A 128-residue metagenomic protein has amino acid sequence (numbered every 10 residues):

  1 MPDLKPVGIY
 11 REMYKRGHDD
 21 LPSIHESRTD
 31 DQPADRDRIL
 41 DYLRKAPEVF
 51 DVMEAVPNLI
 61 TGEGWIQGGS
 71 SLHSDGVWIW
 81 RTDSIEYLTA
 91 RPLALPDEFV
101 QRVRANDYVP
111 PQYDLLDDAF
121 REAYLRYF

Functional and structural regions predicted by a protein language model:
M1-F128: Alpha-helical interaction/linker modules in multidomain eukaryotic proteins
